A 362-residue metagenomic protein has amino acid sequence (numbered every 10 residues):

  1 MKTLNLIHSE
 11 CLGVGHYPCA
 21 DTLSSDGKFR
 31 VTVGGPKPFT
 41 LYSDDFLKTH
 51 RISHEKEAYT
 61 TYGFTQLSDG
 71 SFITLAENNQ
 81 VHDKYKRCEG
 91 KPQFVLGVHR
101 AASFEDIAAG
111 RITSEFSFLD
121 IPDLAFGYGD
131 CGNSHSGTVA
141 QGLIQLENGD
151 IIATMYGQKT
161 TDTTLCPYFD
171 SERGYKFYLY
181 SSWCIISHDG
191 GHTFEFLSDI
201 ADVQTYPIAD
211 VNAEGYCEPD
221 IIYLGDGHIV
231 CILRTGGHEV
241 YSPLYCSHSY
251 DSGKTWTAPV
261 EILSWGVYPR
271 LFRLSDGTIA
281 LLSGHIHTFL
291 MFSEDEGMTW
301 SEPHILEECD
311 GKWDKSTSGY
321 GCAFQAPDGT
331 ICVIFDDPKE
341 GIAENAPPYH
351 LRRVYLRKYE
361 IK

Functional and structural regions predicted by a protein language model:
M1-K362: Asp-box/BNR beta-propeller blade signature and adjacent active/binding-site loops in extracellular glycan-interacting
